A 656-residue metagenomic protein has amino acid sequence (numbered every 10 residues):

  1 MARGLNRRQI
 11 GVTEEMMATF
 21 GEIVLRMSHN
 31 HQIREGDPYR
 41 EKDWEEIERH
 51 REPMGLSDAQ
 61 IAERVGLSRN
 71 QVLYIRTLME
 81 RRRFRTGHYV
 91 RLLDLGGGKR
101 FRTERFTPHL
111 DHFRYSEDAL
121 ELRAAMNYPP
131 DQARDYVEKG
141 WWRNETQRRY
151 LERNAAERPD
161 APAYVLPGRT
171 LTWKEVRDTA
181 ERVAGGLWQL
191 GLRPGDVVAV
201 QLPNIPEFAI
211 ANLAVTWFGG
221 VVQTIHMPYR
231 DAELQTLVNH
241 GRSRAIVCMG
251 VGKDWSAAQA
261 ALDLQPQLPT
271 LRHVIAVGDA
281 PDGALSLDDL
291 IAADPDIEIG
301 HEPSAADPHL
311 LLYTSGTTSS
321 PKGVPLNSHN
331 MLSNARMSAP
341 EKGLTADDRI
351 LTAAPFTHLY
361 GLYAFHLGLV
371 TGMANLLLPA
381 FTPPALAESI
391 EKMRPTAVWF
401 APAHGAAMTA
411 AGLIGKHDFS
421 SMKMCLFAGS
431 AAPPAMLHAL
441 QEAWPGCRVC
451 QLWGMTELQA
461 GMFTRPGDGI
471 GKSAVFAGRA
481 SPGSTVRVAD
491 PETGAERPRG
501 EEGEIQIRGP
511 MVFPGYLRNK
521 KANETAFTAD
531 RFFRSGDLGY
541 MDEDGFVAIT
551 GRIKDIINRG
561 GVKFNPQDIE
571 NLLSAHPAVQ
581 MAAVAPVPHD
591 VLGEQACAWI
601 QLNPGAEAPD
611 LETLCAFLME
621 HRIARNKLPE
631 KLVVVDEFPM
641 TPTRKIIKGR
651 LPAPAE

Functional and structural regions predicted by a protein language model:
L110-Y115, L190, W217-D289, P604: Structural core segment of the AMP-binding/adenylate-forming
W142-R143, R148, E152, D160-L213 (+3 more regions): Conserved AMP-binding/adenylate-forming core of the ANL superfamily
N144, P159-D160, P281-D282, A292-Y313 (+2 more regions): Conserved pre-ATP/AMP-binding loop-to-beta segment of ANL
T172-E175, H309-S333: Conserved AMP-binding A3 loop
G219, L332-R349, T357-A397, A411: Conserved AMP-binding/adenylation subdomain of ANL enzymes
Y229-N239, I246-G250, V398, G509 (+6 more regions): AMP-binding/adenylate-forming catalytic core of the ANL superfamily
V370, P395-F400, T409-K472, T485: Gly/Ser/Thr-rich phosphate-binding loop
R479-G483, A495-A526, F564: Conserved ATP/PPi-binding loop(s) of AMP-dependent carboxylate-activating enzymes
